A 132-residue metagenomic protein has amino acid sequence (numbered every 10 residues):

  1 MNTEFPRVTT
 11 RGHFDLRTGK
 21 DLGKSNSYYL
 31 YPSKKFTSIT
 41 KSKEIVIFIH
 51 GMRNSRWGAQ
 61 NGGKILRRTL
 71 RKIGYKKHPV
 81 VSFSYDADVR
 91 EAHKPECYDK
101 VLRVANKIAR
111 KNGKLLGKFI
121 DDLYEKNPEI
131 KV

Functional and structural regions predicted by a protein language model:
M1-K111, L115-N127: Flexible, membrane-associating and regulatory peripheral segments of lipid-active enzymes
E129-V132: Short, intrinsically disordered, charge-balanced linker/junction segments flanking boundaries in proteins
